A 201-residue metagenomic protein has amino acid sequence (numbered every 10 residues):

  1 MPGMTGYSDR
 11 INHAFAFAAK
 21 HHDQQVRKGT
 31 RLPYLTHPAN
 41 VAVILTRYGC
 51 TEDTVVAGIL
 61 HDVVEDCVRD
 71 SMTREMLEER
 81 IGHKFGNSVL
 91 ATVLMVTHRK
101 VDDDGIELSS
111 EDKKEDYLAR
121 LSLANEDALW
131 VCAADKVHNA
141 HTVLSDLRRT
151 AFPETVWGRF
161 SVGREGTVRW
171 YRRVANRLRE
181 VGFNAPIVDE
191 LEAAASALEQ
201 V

Functional and structural regions predicted by a protein language model:
P2-V201: Active-site helical microenvironments for divalent-metal-assisted chemistry
